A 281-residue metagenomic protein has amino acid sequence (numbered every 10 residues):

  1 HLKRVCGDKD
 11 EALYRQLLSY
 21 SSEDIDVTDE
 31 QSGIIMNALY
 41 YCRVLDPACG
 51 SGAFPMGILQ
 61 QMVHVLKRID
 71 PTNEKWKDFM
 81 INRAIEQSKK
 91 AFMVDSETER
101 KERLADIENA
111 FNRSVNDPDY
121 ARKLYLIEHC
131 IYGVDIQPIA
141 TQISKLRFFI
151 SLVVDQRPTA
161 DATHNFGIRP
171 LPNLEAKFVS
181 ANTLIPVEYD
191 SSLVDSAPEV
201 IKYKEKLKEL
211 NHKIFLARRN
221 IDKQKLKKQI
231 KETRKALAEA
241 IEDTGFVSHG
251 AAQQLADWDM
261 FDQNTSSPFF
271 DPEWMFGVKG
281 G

Functional and structural regions predicted by a protein language model:
H1-G281: SAM-dependent methyltransferase catalytic region
